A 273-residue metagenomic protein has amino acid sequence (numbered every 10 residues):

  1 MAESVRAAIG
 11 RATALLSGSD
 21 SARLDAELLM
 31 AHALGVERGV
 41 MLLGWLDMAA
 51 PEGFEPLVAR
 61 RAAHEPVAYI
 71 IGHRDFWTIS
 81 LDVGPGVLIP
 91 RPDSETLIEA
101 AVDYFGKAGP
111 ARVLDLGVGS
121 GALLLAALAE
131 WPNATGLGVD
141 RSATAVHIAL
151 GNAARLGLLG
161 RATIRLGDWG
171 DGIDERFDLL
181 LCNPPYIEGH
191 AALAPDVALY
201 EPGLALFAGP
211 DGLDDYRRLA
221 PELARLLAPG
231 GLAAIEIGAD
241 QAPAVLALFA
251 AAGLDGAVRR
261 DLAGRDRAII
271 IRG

Functional and structural regions predicted by a protein language model:
M1-L42, L46: Non-catalytic accessory regions of SAM-dependent methyltransferases
L16, F105, A153, L223 (+1 more regions): Conserved hydrophobic residues forming the short capping helix/wall of the S-adenosyl-L-methionine
S19-D20, P132-N133, A154-L159, L226-L227 (+1 more regions): Short helix-capping segments at alpha-helix termini
L28-D103: Conserved AdoMet
L29, H64, S94, L123 (+6 more regions): Residue-level signal for inorganic ion chemistry
P92-A194: Conserved SAM/SAH cofactor-binding pocket of Class I
Y186-D215: Mobile active-site "lid"/loop adjacent to the S-adenosyl-L-methionine
D211-I271: Conserved Class I SAM-dependent methyltransferase catalytic core
